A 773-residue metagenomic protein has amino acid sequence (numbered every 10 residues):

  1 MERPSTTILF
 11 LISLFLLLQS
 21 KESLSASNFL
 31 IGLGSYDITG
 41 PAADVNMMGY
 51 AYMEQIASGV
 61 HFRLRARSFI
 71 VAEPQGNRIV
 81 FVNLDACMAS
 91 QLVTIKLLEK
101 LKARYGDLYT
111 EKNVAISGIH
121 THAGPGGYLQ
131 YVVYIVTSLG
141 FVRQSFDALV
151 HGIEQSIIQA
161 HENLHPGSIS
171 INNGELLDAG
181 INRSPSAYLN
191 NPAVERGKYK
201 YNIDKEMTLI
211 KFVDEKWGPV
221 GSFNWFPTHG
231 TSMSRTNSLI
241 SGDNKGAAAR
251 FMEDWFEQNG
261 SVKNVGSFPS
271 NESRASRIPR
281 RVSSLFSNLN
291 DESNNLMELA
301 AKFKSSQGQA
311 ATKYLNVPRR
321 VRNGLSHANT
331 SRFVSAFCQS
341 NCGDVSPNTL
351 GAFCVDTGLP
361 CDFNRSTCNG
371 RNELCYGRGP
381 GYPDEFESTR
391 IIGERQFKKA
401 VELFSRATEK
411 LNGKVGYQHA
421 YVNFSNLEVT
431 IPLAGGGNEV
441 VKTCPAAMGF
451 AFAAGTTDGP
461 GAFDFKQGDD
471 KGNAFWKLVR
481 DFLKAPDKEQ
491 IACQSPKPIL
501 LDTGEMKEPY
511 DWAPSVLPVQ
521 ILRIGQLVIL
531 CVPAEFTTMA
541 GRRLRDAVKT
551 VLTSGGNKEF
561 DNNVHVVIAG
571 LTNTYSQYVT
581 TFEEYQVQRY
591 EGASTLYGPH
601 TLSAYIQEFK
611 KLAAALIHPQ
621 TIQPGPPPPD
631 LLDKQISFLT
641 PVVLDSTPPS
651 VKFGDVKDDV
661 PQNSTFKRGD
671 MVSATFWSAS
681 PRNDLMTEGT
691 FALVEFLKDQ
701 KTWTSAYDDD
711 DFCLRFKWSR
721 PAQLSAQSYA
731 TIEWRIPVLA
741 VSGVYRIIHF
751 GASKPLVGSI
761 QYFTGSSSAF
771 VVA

Functional and structural regions predicted by a protein language model:
E2-A773: Non-catalytic substrate/cofactor recognition surfaces at enzyme active-site rims
